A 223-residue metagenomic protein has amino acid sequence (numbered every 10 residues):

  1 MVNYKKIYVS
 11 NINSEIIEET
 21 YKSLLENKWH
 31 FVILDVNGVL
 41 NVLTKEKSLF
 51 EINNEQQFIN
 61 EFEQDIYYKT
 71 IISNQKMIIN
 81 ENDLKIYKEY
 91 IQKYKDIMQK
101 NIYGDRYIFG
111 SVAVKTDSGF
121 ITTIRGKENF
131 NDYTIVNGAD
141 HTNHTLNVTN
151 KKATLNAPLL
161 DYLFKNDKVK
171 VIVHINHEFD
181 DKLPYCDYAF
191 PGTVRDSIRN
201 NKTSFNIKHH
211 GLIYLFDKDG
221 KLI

Functional and structural regions predicted by a protein language model:
M1-I223: Glycine-rich flexible loops
